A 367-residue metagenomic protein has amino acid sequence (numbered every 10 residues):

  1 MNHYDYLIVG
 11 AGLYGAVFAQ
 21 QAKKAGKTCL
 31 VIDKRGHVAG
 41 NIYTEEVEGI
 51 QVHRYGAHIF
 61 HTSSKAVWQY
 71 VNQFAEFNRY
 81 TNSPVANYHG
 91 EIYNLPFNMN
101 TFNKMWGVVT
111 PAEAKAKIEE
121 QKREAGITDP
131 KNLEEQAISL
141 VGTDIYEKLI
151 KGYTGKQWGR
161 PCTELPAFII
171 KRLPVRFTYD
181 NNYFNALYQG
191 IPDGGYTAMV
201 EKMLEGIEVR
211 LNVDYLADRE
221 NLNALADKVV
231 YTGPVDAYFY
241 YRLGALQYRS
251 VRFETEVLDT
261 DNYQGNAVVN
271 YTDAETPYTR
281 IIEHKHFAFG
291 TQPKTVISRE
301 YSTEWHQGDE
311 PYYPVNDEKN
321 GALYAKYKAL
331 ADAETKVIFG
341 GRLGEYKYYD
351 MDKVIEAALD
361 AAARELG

Functional and structural regions predicted by a protein language model:
Y4, G26, I207, L225-D227 (+1 more regions): Short, well-ordered alpha-helix to beta-strand connector turns
Y4-V31, A362: N-terminal Rossmann-like FAD-binding beta1-loop-alpha1 element of flavoenzymes
L13-Y14, G36-H37, N100, G155 (+5 more regions): Short, solvent-exposed loop/turn segments at secondary-structure junctions
Q20-E48: Glycine-rich FAD pyrophosphate-binding loop
E48-R123: Dinucleotide-binding Rossmann-like beta1-alpha1 core, especially the glycine-rich loop that anchors the ADP
H89-Y93, M99-K228, T232, A237-F239: Active-site/ligand-binding neighborhood in enzyme catalytic cores
L216-L330: Mid-domain catalytic core of redox enzymes that form a hydrophobic substrate pocket/lid adjacent to a catalytic redox
E310-G367: C-terminal catalytic lobe of FAD-dependent flavoproteins
